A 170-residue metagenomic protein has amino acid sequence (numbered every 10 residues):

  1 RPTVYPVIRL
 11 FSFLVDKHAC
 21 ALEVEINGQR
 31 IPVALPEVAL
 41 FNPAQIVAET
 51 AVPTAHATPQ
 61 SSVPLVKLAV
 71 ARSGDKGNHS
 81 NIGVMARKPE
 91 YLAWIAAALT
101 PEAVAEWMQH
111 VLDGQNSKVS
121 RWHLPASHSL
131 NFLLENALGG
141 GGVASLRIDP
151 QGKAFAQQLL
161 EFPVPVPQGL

Functional and structural regions predicted by a protein language model:
R1-S62, K76, M85, P89-E90 (+2 more regions): C-terminal non-catalytic interaction/assembly regions of soluble proteins
L65-A71, N116-S117: Glycine-rich, charged/polar anion/phosphate-binding loops that engage phosphate groups from diverse ligands
A86-K88, L99, N136-L138: Short glycine-rich, polar/acidic loop-and-turn segments at beta strand-coil junctions
E90-A96, G140-V143: Short, conserved charged micro-motifs
A98-A103, I148-D149: Short, solvent-exposed amphipathic alpha-helical segments in soluble enzyme and RNA/protein-processing domains
N116-L170: Helix-rich interaction surfaces within compact, conserved domain-sized segments that mediate assembly or partner
